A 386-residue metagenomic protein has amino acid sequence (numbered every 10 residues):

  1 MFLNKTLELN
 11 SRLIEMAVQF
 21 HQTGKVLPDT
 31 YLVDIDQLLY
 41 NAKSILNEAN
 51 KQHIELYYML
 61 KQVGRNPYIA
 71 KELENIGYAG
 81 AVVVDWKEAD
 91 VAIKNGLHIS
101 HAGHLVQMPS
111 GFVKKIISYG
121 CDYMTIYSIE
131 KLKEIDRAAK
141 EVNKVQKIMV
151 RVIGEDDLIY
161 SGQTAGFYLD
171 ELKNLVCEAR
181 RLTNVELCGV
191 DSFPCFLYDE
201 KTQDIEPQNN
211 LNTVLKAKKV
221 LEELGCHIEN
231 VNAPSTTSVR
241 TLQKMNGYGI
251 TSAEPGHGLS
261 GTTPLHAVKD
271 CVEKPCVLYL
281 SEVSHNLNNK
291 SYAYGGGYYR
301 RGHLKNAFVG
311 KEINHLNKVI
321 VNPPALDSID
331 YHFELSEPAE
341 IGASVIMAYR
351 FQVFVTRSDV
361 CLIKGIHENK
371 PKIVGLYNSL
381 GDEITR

Functional and structural regions predicted by a protein language model:
M1-Q107, F112, L380-R386: A charged N-terminal "starter" segment
Y31, I35, T125, A165 (+1 more regions): Flexible, glycine- and charge-enriched loops at secondary-structure boundaries
I45, I135, V214-A217: Aromatic/hydrophobic pocket-lining residues that form π-stacking "cages" and hydrophobic walls in ligand
Y57-D199: Active-site-proximal beta-alpha core segment in soluble small-molecule metabolic enzymes
Q146, T183, H227-E229, T251 (+4 more regions): Structural beta-strand/beta-sheet cores of well-ordered domains, especially the beta-sheet scaffolds that support
G154-V268: Active-site loop/helix belt of alpha/beta enzymes
T237-L316: Active-site loop ensemble at the mouth of alpha/beta enzyme cores that anchors a bound cofactor
K290-R386: C-terminal accessory subdomain/extension
